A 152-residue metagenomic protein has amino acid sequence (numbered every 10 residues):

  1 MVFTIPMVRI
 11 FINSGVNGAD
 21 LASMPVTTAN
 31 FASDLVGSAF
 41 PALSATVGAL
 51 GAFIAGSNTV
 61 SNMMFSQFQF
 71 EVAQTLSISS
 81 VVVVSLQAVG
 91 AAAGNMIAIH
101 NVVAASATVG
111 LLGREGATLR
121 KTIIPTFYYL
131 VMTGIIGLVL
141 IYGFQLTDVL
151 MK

Functional and structural regions predicted by a protein language model:
M1-V16, N30, D34-F68: Hydrophobic alpha-helical transmembrane segments of multi-pass integral membrane proteins, predominantly secondary
V2-F3, V26, G37-F53, L76-I97: Alpha-helical transmembrane segments of multi-pass membrane proteins
V2-M24, A105, Y142-K152: Extracellular/periplasmic helix-exit of transmembrane alpha-helices
F11, G15, T28-V36, I97 (+3 more regions): Structural signal for hydrophobic packing residues in well-ordered secondary-structure cores of soluble enzyme domains
A19, G56-M64, S80, V84 (+1 more regions): Alpha-helix capping and helix-loop boundary segments enriched in small/acidic/polar residues
V26-D34, F70-Q74, A117: Short amphipathic alpha-helical coupling elements at transmembrane boundaries
A92-K152: Juxtamembrane and boundary regions of transmembrane helices in multi-pass small-molecule transporters and channels
